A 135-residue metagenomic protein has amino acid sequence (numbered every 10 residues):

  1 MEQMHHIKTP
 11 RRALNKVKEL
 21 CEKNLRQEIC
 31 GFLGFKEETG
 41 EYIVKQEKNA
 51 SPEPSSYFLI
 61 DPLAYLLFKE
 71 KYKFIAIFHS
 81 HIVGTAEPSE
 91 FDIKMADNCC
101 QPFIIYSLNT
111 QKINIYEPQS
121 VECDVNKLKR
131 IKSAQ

Functional and structural regions predicted by a protein language model:
M1-F74, V83-Q135: Conserved beta-strand-loop surface patch within small alpha/beta domains used for substrate/adaptor or ligand engagement
